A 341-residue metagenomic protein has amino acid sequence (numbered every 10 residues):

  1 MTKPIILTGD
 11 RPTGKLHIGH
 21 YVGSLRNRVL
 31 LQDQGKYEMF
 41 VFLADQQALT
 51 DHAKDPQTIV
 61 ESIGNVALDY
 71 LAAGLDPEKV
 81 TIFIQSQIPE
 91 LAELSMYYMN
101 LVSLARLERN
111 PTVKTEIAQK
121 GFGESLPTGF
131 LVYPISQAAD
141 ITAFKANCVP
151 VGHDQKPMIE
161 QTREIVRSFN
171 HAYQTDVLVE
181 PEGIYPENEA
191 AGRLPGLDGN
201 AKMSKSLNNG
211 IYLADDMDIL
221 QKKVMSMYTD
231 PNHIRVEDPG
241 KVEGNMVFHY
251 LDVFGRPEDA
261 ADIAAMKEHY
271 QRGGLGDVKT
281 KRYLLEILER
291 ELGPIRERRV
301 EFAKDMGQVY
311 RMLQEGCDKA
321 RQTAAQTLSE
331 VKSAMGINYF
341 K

Functional and structural regions predicted by a protein language model:
T2-A139, R296, V300: N-terminal Rossmann-like or analogous alpha/beta NTP/dinucleotide-binding catalytic cores that position adenine
L16-V22, F40, D55-I59, E78 (+6 more regions): Structured ligand/cofactor/substrate-binding pocket environments in proteins
S24, R28, V66, M158 (+2 more regions): Alpha-helical packing segments of well-folded alpha/beta enzyme cores
L49-H52, F144-N147, K202-M203: Active-site-proximal beta-alpha loop/turn segments in soluble metabolic enzymes
Y70, D154, N200: Conserved RecA-like P-loop NTPase ATPase core
A92, E160, K222: Alpha-helical elements of the RecA-like P-loop NTPase motor core of helicases
R109-N110, A146-N147, S206: A short secondary-structure junction signal
R163-K341: Conserved nucleotide- and phosphate/pyrophosphate-binding catalytic cores in adenylate/nucleotidyl-handling enzymes
